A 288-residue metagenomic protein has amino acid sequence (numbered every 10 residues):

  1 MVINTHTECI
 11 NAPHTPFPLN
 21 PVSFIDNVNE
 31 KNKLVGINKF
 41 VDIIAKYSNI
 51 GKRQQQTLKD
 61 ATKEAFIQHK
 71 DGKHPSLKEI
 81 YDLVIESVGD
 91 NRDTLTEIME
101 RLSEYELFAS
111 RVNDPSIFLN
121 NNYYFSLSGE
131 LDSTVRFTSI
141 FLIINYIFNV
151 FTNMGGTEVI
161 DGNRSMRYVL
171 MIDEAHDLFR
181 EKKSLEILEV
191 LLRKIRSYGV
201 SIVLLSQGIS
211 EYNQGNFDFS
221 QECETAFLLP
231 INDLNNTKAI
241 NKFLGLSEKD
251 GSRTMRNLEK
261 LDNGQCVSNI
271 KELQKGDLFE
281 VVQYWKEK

Functional and structural regions predicted by a protein language model:
M1-V200, N213-G215, N257-K275: P-loop NTPase motor domains
S206: H-loop/switch region of ABC-family ATPase nucleotide-binding domains
I209-E211: Catalytic cores of nucleophile-dependent amide-cleaving enzymes
G215-K288: P-loop NTPase motor core of the ASCE superfamily
